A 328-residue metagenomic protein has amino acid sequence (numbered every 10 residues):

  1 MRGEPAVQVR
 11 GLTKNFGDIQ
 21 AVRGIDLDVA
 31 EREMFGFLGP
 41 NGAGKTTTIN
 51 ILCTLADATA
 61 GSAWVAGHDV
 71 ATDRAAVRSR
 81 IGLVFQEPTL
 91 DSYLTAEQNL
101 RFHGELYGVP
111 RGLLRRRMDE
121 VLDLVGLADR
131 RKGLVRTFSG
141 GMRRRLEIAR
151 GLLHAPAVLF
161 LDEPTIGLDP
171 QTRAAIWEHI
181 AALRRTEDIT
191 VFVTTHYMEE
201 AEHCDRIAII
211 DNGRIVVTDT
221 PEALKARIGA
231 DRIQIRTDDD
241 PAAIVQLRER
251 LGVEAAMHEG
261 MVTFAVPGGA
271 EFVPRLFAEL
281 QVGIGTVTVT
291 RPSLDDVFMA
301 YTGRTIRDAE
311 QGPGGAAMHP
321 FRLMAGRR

Functional and structural regions predicted by a protein language model:
R101, E105, G112-R130: Conserved ABC ATPase "signature" region
L134-F138: Conserved ABC ATPase signature
A155: Conserved catalytic motifs of ABC-family nucleotide-binding domains
L159-D162: Catalytic Walker B motif of ABC-type/P-loop ATPase nucleotide-binding domains
E178-P267: ABC transporter nucleotide-binding domain
